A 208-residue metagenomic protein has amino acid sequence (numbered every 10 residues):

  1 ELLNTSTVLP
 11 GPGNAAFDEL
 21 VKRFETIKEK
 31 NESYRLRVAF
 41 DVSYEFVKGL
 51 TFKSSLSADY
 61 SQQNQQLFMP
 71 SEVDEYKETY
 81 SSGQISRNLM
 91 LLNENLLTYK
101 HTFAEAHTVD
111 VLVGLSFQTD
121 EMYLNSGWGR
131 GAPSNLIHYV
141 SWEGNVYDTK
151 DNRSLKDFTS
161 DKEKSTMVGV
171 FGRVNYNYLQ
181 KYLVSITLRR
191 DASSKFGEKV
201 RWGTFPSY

Functional and structural regions predicted by a protein language model:
E1-R35, S55-V168, K195-G197: Surface-exposed loop/interface segments of Gram-negative outer-membrane beta-barrel transport/assembly proteins
S33, S43-F52: A conserved hydrophobic secondary-structure block that centers on an alpha-helix together with its immediately flanking
V38-Y44, N95-Y99, V113, G172-Y176 (+1 more regions): Residues on the lipid-exposed face of transmembrane beta-strands in outer-membrane beta-barrel proteins
E45-V47, T102-A106, L179: Outer-membrane beta-barrel channels and translocator barrels
G49-F52, H107, K181-V184: Repeated loop/turn-to-beta-strand initiation elements of outer-membrane beta-barrel proteins
S134-I137, G203-Y208: Feature captures outer-membrane beta-barrel proteins of Gram-negative bacteria and organelles
M167, R173-N177, T187: Exposed, low-structure sequence patches enriched in small/polar residues
S185-F196: Transmembrane beta-strand segments that form the barrel wall of outer-membrane beta-barrel proteins
